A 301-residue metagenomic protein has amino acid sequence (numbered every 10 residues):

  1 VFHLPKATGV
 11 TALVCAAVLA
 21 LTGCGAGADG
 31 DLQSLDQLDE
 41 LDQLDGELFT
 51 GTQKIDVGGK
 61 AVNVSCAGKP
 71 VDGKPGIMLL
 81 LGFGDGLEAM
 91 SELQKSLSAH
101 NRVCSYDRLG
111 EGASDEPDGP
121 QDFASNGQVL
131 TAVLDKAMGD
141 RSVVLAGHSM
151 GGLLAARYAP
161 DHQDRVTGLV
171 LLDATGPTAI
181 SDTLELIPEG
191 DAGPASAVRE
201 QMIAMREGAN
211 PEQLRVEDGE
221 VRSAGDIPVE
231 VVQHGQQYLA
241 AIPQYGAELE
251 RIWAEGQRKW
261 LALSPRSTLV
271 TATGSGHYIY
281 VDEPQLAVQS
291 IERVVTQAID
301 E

Functional and structural regions predicted by a protein language model:
A20-G23: C-terminal motif of bacterial Sec signal peptides marking the signal peptidase cleavage site
G25-A28: Bacterial signal peptide processing site
G58-A113: Conserved HGGG/HGGXW glycine-rich cap/lid loop of the alpha/beta-hydrolase fold
R108-V144: Active-site loop/oxyanion-hole signature of alpha/beta-hydrolase fold enzymes
D140-T178: Conserved hydrolase catalytic core segment
V170-G208: Flexible "cap/lid" loop of the alpha/beta hydrolase fold
A241-S275: Conserved loop-alpha-helix segment in the C-terminal half of the alpha/beta-hydrolase fold that carries the catalytic
P265-E301: Catalytic active-site module of serine/aspartate enzymes centered on a nucleophile-bearing elbow/loop
